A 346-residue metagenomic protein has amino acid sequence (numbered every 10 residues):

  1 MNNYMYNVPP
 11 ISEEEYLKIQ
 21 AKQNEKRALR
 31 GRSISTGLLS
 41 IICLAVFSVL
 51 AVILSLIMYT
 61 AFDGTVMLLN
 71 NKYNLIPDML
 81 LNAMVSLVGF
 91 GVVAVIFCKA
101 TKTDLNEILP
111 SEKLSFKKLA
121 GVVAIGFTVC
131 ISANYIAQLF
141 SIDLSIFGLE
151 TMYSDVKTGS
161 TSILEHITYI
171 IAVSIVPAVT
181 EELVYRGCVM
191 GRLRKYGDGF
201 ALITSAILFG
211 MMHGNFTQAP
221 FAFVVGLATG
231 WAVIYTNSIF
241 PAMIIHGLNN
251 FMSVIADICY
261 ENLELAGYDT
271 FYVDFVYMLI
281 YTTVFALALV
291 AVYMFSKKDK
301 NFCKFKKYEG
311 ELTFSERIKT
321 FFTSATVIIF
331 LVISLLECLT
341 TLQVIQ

Functional and structural regions predicted by a protein language model:
M1-I108, S253-Q346: N-terminal, membrane-interfacial amphipathic/helix-forming hydrophobic leader that caps and precedes the first
I34-I41, L80, L119-A124, I167 (+5 more regions): Hydrophobic alpha-helical transmembrane segments
G37-V52, L119-Y135, I234, I244-L248 (+1 more regions): Hydrophobic alpha-helical membrane-insertion segments
Y73-D78, N106-P177, C338-Q346: Juxtamembrane helix-loop-helix connectors linking adjacent transmembrane helices in multi-pass membrane enzymes
M84-V92, I171, P220-L227: Membrane-embedded alpha-helical segments of multi-pass membrane proteins, especially the transmembrane helices
S115-F116, Y196-I203, Y235-F240: Membrane-helix interface segments
V123-A124, I171, I175, V179 (+7 more regions): Residue-level signature of the transmembrane alpha-helical core of multi-pass small-molecule transporters
Y153-N215, A219: Function-critical hydrophobic alpha-helical transmembrane segments in multi-pass membrane proteins
